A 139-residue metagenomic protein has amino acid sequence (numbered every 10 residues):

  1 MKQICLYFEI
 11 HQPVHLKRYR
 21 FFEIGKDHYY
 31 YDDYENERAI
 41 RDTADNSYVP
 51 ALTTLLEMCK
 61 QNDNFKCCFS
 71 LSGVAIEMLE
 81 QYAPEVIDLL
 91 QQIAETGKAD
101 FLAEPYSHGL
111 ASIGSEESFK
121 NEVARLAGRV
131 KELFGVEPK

Functional and structural regions predicted by a protein language model:
M1-P138: Catalytic alpha-helical scaffold of carbohydrate-active enzymes acting on polysaccharides/glycoconjugates
